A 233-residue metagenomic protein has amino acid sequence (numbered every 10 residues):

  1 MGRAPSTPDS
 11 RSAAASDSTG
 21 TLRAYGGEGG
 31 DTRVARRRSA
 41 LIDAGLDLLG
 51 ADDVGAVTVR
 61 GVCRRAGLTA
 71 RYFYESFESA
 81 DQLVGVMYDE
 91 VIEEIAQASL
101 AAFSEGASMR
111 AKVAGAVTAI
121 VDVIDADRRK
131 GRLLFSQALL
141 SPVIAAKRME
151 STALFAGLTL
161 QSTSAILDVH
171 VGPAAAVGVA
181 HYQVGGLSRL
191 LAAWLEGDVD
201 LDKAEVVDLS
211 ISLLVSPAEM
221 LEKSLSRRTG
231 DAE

Functional and structural regions predicted by a protein language model:
M1-A35, V171, E222-E233: N-terminal intrinsically disordered/low-complexity leader segments
E28, A35-V59: Short, amphipathic alpha-helix enriched in basic
L48-Q82, V86: Helix-turn-helix
T58, R132-F135, K203, K223: Short, hydrophobic secondary-structure boundary micro-motifs
V86, L100-A126: Hydrophobic alpha-helical connector segments
S99-A102, G106, L134-A138, I166 (+1 more regions): Secondary-structure edge/capping motif, primarily at the C-terminal ends of alpha-helices and the immediately following
D125-A145, L160-T163: Amphipathic alpha-helical segments used for helix-helix packing
P142-L167, A174-R189, D208, S212-V215 (+1 more regions): Amphipathic alpha-helical packing segments from all-alpha helical-bundle domains
